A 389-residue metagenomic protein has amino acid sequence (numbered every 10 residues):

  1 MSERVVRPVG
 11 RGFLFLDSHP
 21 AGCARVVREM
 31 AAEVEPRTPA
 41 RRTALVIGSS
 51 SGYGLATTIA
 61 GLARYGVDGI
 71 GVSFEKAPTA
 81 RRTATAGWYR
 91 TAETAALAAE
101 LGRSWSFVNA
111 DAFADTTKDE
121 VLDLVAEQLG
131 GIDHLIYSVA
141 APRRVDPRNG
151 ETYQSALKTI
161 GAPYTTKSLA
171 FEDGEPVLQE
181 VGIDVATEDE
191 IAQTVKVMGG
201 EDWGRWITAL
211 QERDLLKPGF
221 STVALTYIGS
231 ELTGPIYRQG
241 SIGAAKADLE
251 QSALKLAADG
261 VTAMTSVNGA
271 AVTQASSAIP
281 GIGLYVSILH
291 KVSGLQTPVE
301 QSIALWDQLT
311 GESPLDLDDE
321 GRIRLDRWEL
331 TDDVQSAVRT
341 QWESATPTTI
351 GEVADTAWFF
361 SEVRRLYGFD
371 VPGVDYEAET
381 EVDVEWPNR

Functional and structural regions predicted by a protein language model:
M1-V46, K76-A77, A86, G102-R103 (+4 more regions): Non-catalytic terminal and boundary segments that flank Rossmann-like NAD(P)-dependent oxidoreductase
A32, R37-F74, P78: Canonical Rossmann dinucleotide-binding motif of NAD(H)/NADP(H)-dependent dehydrogenases/reductases, specifically
A40, R103, E120-N149: A glycine-rich helix->loop->beta "capping" turn within Rossmann-like NAD(P)(H)-dependent oxidoreductase domains
G48-L55, F113-A114, A140-R144, I228-L232: Gly/Ser/Thr-rich loops at beta-strand to alpha-helix junctions that form or flank small-molecule/cofactor-binding
G66-S106, D111: Glycine-rich phosphate-binding loop and adjoining beta1-alpha1-beta2 segment of Rossmann-like nucleotide-binding folds
Y89-E93, G281-P298: Acidic, Ser/Thr-rich peripheral helices and adjacent loops at domain boundaries
N109-V121: The beta1-alpha1 cofactor-binding region of Rossmann-like NAD(H)/NADP(H)-dependent oxidoreductases
S155-D259, V267-H290: Catalytic loop of short-chain dehydrogenase/reductase
